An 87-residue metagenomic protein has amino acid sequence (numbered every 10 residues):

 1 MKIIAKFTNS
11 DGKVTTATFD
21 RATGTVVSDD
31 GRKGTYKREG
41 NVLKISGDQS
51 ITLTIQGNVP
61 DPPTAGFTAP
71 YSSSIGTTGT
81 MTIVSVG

Functional and structural regions predicted by a protein language model:
I4-S10, T15, G40-G87: Beta-sheet ligand-binding and adhesion/scaffold domains
A17-G31: Short, flexible N-terminal segments of the mature chain
G31-K33, S50: Low-complexity, intrinsically disordered segments exposed to solvent
G34-R38: Extracellular/luminal ectodomains and secreted, surface-exposed scaffolds of diverse proteins
